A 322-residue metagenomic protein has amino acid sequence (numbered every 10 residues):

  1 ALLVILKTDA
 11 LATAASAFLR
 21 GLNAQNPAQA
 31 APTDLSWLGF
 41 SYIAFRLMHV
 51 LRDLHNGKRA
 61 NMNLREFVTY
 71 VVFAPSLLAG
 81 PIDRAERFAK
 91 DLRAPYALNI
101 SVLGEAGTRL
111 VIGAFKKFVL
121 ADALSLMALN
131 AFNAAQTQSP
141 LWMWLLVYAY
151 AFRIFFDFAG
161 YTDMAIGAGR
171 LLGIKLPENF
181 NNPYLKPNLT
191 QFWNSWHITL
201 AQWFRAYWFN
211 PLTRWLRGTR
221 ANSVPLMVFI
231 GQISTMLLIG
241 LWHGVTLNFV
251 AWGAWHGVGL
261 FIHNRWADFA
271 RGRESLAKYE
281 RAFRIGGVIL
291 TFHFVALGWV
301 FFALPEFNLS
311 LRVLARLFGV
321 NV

Functional and structural regions predicted by a protein language model:
A1-V322: Membrane-embedded transmembrane alpha-helical bundles that form the catalytic cores of multi-pass lipid-modifying
